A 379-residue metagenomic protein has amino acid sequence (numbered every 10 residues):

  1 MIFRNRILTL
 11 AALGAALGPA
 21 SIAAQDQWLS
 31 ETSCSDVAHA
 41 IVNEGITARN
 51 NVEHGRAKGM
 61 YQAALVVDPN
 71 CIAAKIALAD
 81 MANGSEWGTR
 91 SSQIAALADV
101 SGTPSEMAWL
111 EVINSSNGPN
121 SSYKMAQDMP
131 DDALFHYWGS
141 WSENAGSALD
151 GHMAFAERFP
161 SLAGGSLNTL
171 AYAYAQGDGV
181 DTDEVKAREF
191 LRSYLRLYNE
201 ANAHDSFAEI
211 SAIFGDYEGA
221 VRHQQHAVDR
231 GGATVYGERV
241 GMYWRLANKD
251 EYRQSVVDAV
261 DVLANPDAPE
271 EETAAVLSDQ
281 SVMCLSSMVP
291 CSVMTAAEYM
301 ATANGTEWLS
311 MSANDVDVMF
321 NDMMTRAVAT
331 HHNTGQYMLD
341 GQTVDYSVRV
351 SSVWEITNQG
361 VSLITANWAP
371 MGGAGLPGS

Functional and structural regions predicted by a protein language model:
C34-A63, V67, E106-S121, D131 (+1 more regions): Alpha-helical segment of the N-proximal tetratricopeptide repeat
V37, C71, D131-F135, L162-A163 (+2 more regions): Residue-level recognition of tetratricopeptide repeat
E44, N51, L78, A82-E86 (+5 more regions): Glycine-centered coil turns and helix-coil junctions that link the paired helices within alpha-helical repeat units
A77, W138, T169, S206 (+1 more regions): Canonical tetratricopeptide repeat
G88-S101, P119-D128, S147-F159, T182-L195 (+1 more regions): Alpha-helical repeat scaffolds
R230, R239-A275, D279, P377-S379: Short, low-complexity N-terminal intrinsically disordered segments enriched in polar/charged residues
P269-T325, D345: A solvent-exposed, acidic/Ser-Thr-rich amphipathic alpha-helical stretch
S347-G378: Short beta-strand edge/turn micro-motifs at domain boundaries
